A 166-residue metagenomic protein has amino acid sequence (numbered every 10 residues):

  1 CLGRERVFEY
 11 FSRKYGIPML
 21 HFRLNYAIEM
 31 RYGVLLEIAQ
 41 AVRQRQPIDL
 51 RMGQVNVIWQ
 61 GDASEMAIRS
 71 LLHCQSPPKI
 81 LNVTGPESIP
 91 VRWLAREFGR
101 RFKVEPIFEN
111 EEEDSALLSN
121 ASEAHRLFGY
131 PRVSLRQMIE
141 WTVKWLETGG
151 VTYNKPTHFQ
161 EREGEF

Functional and structural regions predicted by a protein language model:
C1-M19: Active-site Tyr-X1-5-Lys
Y15-R23, E37-D62: A conserved pocket-lining segment of Rossmann-fold NAD(P)-dependent short-chain dehydrogenase/reductase
R23-A27, D49-I58, K79-I89, E111-D114 (+1 more regions): Glycine-rich Rossmann NAD(P)(H)-binding loop
A27-E29, A63: Conserved sequence/active-site signature of Rossmann-fold short-chain dehydrogenase/reductase
Q60, V91, P131-L135: Amphipathic alpha-helical segment in the mid-to-C-terminal domain of diverse UDP/GDP-sugar glycosyltransferases
G61-L72, R136-V143: Amphipathic alpha-helical segments that line or abut small-molecule/effector binding pockets and mediate allosteric
M66-S115, S119-E123, N154-E165: Mid/C-terminal beta-alpha module of Rossmann-like enzyme folds, strongest in SDR-family dehydrogenases/epimerases
L135-F166: Amphipathic terminal alpha-helices
